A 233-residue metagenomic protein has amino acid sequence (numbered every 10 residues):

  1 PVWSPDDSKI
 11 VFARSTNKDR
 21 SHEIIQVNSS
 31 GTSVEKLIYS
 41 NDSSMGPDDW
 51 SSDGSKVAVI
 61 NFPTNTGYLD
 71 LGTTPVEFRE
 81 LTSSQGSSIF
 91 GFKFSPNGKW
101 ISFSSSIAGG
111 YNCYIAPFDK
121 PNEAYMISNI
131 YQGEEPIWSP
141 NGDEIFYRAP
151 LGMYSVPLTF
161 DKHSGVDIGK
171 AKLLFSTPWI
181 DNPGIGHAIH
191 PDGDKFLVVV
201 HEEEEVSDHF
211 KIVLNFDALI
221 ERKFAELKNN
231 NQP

Functional and structural regions predicted by a protein language model:
P1-S15, Y39-I60, Q85-S104, Y125-I145 (+1 more regions): Conserved beta-propeller blade repeats
S8-K9, A13-L37, D53-L81, K99-W100 (+4 more regions): Beta-propeller blade-edge and WD-like acidic-aromatic loop motif
